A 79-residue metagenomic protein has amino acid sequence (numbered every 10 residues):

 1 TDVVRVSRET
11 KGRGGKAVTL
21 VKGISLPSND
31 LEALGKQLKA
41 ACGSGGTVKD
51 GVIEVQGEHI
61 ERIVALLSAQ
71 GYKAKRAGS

Functional and structural regions predicted by a protein language model:
T1-A41, T47-K49, E61-S79: Long, charged, low-complexity intrinsically disordered regions
G51-Q56: A generic structural motif
